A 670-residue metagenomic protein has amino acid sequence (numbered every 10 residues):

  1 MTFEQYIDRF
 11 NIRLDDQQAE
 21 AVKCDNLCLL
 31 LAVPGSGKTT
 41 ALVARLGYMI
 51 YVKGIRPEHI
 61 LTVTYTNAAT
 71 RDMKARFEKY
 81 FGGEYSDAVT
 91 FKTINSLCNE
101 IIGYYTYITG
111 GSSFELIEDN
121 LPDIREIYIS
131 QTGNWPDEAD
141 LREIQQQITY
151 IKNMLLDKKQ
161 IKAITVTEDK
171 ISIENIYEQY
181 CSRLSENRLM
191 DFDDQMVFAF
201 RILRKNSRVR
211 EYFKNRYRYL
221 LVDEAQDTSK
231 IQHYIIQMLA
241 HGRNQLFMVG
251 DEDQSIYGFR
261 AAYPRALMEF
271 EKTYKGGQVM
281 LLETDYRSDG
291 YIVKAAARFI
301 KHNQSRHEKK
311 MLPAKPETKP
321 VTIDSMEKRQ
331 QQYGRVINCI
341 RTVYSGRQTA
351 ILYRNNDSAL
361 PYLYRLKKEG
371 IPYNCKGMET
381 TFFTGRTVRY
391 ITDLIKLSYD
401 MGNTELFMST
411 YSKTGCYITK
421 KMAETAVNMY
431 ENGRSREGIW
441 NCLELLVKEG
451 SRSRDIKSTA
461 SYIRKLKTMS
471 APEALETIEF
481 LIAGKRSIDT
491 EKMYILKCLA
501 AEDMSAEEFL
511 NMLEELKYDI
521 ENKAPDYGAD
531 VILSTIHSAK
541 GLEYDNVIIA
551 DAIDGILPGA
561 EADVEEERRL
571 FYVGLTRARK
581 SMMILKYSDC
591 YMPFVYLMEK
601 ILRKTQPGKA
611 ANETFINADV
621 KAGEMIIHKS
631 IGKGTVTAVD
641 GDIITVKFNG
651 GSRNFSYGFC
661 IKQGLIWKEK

Functional and structural regions predicted by a protein language model:
T2-D8, C28, V33-S36, M49-L203 (+1 more regions): A basic/glycine-biased coupling hinge at the interface between accessory DNA-binding modules
T2-Y6, N11, K230-T322: Conserved RecA-like helicase ATPase core segment that couples NTP binding/hydrolysis to strand translocation
F10-D25, I231: N-terminal pre-P-loop "Q-motif" helix
L30-L42, K275-Q278, E283-P372, T614-N617 (+1 more regions): Helicase P-loop NTPase motor core
R204-R218, H241: Short basic/glycine-enriched coil/helix segment immediately N-terminal to the Walker B
N215-K230, F247: SF2 helicase catalytic motif II
L394-K604: Conserved helicase C-terminal RecA-like lobe
I553-C660, K668-K670: Accessory/regulatory regions of helicases
